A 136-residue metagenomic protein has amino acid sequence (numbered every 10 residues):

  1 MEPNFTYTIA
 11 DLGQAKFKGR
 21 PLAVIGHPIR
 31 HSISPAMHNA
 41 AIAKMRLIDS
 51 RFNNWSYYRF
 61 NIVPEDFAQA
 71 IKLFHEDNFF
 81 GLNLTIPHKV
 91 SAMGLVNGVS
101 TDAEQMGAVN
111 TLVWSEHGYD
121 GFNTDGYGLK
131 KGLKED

Functional and structural regions predicted by a protein language model:
E2-I9, G13-D136: Phosphate/diphosphate ligand-binding glycine-rich loop within oxidoreductases
